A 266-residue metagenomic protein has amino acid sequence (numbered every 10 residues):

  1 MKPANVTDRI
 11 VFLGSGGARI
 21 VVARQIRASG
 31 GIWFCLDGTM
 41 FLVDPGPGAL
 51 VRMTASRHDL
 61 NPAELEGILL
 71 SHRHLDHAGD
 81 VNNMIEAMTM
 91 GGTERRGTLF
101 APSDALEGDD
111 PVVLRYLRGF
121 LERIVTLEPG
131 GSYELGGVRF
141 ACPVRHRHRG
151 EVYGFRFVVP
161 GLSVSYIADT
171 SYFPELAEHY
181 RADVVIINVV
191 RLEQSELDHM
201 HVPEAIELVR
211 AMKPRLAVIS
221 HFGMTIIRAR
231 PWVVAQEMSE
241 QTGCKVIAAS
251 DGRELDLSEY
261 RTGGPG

Functional and structural regions predicted by a protein language model:
K2-P3, E94-V152, V159-P160, G252 (+1 more regions): Metallo-beta-lactamase
K2-R57, E151-A168, V184: Conserved beta-strand hairpin/beta-sheet module of binuclear metal-dependent hydrolase folds, prominently
L42-G46, E66-D76, P102, V164-T170 (+3 more regions): Active-site neighborhood of phospho(di)ester-bond hydrolases with catalytic His/Asp-centered motifs
P47-G48, A105, H146-R149, A168-F173: Short beta->alpha connector loops
G48-T98, R181-V184: Active-site metal-binding motif and surrounding structural segment of the metallo-beta-lactamase
G79-M88, V112, I227-Q236: Metal-dependent catalytic neighborhoods of phosphoester/phosphodiester hydrolases
M90-E94, Y116-F120, S239-K245: Short helix-capping segments at alpha-helix termini
G130, E175-V184, R191-G266: Binuclear metal-ion centers of metallo-dependent hydrolases, dominated by the metallo-beta-lactamase
